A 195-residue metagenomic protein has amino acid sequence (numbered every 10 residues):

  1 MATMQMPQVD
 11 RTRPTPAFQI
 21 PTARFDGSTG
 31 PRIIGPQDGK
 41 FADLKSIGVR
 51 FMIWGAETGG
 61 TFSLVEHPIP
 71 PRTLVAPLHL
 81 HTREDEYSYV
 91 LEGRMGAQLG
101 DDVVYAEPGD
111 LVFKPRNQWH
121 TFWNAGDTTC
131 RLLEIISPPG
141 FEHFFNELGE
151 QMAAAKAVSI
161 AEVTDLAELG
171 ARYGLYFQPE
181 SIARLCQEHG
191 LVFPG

Functional and structural regions predicted by a protein language model:
A2-S63, I160-G195: A short, N-terminal "cap"/entry segment at the start of jelly-roll beta-barrel domains of the cupin/DSBH fold
F51, L64-P68, Y87, V103 (+1 more regions): Conserved hydrophobic/aromatic beta-strand scaffold that supports enzyme active sites
I53-F62, T73-L80, E86: Catalytic core of non-heme Fe(II) oxygenases with the double-stranded beta-helix
G60, G96, R116-E142: Ligand-binding loop in jelly-roll beta-barrel domains
L64-P70, L80-L99, I135-S137: Short, conserved beta-strand element in jelly-roll/cupin
P70-T73, G109, N117, D127: Tight coil/turn sites that cap or link beta-strands
G96, D101-W119: Short acidic-glycine-tyrosine-enriched beta hairpin
T128-E180: A contiguous, mid-protein "functional segment" used to position or interact with cofactors/ions or partner subunits
